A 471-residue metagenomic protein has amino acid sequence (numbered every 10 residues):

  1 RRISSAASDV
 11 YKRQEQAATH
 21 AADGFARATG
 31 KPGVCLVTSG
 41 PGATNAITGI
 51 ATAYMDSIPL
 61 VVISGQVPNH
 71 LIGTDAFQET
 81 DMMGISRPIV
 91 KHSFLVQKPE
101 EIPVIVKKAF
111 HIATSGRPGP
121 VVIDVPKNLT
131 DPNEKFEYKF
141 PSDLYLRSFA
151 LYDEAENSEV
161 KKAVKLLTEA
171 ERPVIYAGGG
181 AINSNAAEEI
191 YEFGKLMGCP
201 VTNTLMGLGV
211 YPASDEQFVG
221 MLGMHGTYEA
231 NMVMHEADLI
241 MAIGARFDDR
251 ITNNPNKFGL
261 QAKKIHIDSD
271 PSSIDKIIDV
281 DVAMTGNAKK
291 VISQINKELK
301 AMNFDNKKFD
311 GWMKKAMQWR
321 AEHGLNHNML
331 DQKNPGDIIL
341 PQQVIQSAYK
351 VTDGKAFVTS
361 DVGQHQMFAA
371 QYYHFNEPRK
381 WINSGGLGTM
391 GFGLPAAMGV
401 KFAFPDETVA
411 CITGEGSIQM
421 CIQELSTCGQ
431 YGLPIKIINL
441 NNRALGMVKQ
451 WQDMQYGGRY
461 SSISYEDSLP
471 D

Functional and structural regions predicted by a protein language model:
R1-A7, Y11: Single conserved hydrophobic/aromatic residue that forms the stacking wall/gate of nucleotide- or nucleobase-binding
S5, M317-K401: Active-site diphosphate/adenylate-binding microenvironment
D9, A28-V67, Y176-G179, M232-G244 (+2 more regions): A short, small-residue-rich loop immediately preceding and capping a beta-strand
G24-G30, I112-R117, E159-V174, F193 (+3 more regions): Glycine-rich phosphate/diphosphate-binding loops that line cofactor/substrate pockets in enzymes
R27, A181-I265, N376-E407, C421-I422 (+1 more regions): Glycine-rich, anion-gripping cofactor-binding loops and their flanking helix/strand elements in enzyme active sites
I63, L71-G73, F77-T80, N231 (+5 more regions): Thiamine diphosphate
S64-I105, G207-K315, S468: Glycine-rich, acidic loop regions that bind phosphate or pyrophosphate groups
I112-E169, L325, D331: Conformationally flexible catalytic loops at phosphate/diphosphate-handling active centers
